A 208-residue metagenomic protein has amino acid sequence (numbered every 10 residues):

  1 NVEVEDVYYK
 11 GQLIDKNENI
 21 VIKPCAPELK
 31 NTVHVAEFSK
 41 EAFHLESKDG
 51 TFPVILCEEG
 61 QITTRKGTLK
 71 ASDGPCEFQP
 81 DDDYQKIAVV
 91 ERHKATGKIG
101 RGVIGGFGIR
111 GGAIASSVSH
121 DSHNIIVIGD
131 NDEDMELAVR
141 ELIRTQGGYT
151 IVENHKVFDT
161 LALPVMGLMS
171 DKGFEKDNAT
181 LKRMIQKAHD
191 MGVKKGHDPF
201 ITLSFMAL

Functional and structural regions predicted by a protein language model:
N1-L208: Active-site microenvironment of metallo-dependent hydrolases
